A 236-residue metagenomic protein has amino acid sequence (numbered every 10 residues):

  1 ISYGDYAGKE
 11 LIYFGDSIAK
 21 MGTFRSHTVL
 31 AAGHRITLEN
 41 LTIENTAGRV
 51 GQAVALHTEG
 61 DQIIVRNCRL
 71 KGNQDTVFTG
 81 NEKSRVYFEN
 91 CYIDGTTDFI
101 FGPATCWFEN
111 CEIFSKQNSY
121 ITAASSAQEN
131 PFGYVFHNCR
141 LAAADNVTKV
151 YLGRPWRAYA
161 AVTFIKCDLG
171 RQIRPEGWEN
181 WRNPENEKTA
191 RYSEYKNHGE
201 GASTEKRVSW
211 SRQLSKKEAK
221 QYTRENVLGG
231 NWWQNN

Functional and structural regions predicted by a protein language model:
I1-N236: Sequence-level preference for short, compositionally simple segments enriched in small aliphatic or small polar residues
